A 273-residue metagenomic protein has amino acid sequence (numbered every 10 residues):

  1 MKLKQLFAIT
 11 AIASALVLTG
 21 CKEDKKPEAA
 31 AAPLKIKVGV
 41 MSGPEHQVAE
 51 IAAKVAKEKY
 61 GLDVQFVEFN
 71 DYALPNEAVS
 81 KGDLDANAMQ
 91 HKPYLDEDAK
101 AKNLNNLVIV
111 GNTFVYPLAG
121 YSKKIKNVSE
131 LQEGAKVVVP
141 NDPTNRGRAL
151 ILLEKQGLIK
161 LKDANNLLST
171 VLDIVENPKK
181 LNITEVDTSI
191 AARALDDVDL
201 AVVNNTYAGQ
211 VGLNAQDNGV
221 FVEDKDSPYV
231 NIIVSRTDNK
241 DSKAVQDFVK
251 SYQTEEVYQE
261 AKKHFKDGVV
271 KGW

Functional and structural regions predicted by a protein language model:
V17-G20: C-terminal motif of bacterial Sec signal peptides marking the signal peptidase cleavage site
K22-K37, K57-D63, N127-G134: Immediate post-signal peptide segment of exported/extracytoplasmic ligand-binding proteins
K35, S42-V67, L74, S80: Short, polar/charged alpha-helical segment
V67-E77, N165-R193: Short helix-initiation/N-cap motifs at beta->coil->alpha
E97-V110, K123-I125, D197, V202 (+1 more regions): Ligand-binding "clamshell"
V110-I159, Y258: A conserved helix-loop-strand patch within extracytoplasmic ligand-binding domains of the periplasmic binding
P117-V128, V230-S242: A bilobed periplasmic-binding-protein/Venus flytrap-type ligand-binding module shared by bacterial periplasmic
N145-E154, Y252-G272: Periplasmic-binding protein-like
